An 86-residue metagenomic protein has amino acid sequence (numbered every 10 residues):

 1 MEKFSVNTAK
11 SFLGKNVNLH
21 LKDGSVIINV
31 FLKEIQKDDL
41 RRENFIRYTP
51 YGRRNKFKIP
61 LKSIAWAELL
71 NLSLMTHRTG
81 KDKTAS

Functional and structural regions predicted by a protein language model:
M1-S86: Conserved RNA-binding domains used in RNP assembly and mRNA/RNA metabolism
